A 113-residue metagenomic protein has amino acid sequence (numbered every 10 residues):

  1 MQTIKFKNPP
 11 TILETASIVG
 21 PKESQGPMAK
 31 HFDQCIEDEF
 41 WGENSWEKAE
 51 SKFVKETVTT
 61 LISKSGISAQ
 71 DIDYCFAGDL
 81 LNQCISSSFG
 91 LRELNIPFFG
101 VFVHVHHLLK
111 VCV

Functional and structural regions predicted by a protein language model:
M1-F99: Conserved "HGTGT" condensation-loop signature of ketosynthase/thiolase-family condensing enzymes that catalyze
K64, V101-V113: Active-site-proximal alpha-helical scaffold in enzymes
